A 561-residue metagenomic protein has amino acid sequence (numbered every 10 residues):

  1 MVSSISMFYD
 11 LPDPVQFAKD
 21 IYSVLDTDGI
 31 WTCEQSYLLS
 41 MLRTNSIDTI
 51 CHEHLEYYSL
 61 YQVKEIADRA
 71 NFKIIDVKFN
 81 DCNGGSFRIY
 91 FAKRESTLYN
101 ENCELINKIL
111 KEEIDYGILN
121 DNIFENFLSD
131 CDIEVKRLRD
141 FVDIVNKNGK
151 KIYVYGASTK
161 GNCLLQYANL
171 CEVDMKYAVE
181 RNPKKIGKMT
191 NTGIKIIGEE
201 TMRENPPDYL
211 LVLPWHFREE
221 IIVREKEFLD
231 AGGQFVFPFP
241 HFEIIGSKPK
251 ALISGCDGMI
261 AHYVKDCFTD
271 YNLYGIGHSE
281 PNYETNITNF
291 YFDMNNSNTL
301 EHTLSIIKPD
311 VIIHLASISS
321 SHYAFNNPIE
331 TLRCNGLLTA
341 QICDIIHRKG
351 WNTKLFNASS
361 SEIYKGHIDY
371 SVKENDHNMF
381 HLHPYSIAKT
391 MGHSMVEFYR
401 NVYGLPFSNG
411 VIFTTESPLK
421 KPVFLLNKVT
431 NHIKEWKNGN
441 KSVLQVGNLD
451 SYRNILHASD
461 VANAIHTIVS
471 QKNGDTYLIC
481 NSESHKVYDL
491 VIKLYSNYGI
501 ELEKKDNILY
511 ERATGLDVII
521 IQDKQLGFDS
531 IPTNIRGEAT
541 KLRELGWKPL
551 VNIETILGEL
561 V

Functional and structural regions predicted by a protein language model:
V15-I30: A short glycine-rich, Lys/Arg-flanked "PGG" loop and its adjoining helix->strand segment in the class I
D28-S36, Q234-P238: Conserved beta-strand signature within the Rossmann-like core of class I S-adenosyl-L-methionine
C33-E56, L60-Q62: Short, glycine-/aromatic-enriched active-site segment of Class I SAM-dependent methyltransferases
N83-D132: Flexible, glycine-/basic-rich loop-and-beta segments that form/coincide with the SAM-dependent methyltransferase
A251-T269: N-terminal Rossmann NAD(P)H-binding glycine-rich loop of SDR-like oxidoreductase domains
M294-C334: NAD(P)H-binding glycine-rich loop region in Rossmannoid oxidoreductase-like domains and their noncatalytic homologs
N326-Q341, K354, I363-N409, E416-P422: Catalytic helix-loop patch of NAD(P)-dependent Rossmann-fold dehydrogenases
I433-V561: C-terminal substrate-binding subdomain of Rossmann-fold SDR/epimerase-dehydratase oxidoreductases
